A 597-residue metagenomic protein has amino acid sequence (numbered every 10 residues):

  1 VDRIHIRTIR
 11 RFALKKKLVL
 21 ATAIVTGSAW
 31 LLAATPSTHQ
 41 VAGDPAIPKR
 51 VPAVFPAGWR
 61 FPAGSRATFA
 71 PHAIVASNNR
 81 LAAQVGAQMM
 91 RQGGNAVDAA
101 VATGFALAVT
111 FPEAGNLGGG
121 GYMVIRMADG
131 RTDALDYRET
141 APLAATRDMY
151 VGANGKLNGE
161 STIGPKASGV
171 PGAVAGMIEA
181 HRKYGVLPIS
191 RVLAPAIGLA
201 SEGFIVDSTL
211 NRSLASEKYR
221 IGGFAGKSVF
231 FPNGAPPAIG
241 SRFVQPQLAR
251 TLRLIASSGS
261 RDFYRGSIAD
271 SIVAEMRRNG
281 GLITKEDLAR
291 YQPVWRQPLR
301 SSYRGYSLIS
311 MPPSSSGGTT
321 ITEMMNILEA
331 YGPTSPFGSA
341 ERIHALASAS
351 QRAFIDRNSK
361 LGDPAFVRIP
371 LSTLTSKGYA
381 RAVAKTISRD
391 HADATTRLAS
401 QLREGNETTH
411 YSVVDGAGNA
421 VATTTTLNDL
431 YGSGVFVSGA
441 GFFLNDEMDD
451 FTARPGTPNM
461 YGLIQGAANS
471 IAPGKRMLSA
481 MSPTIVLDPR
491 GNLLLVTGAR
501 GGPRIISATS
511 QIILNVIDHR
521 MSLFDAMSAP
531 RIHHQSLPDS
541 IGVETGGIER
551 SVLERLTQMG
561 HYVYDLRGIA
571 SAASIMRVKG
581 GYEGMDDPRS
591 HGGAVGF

Functional and structural regions predicted by a protein language model:
I6-T22: Bacterial N-terminal signal peptides that target proteins for export
A21-W30: Bacterial N-terminal signal peptides
T35-Q84, Q88, A96-V97, V101-S258 (+7 more regions): Noncatalytic scaffold domains of N-terminal-nucleophile
P52-A53, A330-L427, G439-A440, E447 (+3 more regions): Internal maturation/activation junctions in enzymes
V109-A134, L282-T284, A420-P489, L523: Active-site rim segments in enzyme catalytic domains, especially the processed small/beta chain of N-terminal
W295, G405-T408, L430, S479-M481: Short, small/polar residue-rich loop motifs at catalytic or cofactor-binding pockets
K475, T509-S510, D518-R567: Extended C-terminal subregions enriched in glycine
